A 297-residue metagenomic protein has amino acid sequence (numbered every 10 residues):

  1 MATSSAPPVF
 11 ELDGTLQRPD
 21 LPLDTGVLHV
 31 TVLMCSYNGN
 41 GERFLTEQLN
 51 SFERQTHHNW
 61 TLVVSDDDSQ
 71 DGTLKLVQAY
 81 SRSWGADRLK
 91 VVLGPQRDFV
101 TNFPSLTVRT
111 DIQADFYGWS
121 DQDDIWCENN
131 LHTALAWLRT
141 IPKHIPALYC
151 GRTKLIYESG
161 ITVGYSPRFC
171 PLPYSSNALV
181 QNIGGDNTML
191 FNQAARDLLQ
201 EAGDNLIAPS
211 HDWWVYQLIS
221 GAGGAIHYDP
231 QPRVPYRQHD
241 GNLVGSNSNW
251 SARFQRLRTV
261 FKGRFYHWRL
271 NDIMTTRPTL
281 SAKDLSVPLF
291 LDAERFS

Functional and structural regions predicted by a protein language model:
A2-W250: Nucleotide-sugar donor-binding/catalytic module of glycosyltransferases that assemble extracellular/cell-envelope
Q238-D240, V244-A282: Catalytic core of nucleotide-sugar-dependent glycosyltransferases
R253, T279-S297: Non-catalytic, C-terminal membrane-associated alpha-helical segments of glycosyltransferases
